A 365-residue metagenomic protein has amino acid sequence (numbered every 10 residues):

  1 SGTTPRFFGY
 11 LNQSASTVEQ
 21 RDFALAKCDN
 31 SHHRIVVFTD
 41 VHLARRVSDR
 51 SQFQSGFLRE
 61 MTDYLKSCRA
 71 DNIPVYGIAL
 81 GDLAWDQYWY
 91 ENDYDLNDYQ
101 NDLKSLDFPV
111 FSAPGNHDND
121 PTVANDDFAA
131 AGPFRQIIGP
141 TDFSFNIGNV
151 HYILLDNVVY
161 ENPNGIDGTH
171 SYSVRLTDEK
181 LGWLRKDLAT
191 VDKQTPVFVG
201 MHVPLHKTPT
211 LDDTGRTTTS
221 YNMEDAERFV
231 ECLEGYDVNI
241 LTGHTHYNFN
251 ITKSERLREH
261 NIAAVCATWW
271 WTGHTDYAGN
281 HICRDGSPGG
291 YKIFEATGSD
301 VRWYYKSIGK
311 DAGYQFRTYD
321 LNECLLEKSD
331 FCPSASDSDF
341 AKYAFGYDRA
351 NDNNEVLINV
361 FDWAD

Functional and structural regions predicted by a protein language model:
T3-Y90: N-terminal active-site segment of His-dependent metallophosphoesterases
N12, Y88-V191, R216-N239, Y247-T297 (+1 more regions): Extended active-site neighborhood of metal-dependent phosphoesterases/phosphodiesterases
H32-H33, L43-D49, E161-N164, T208 (+1 more regions): Short, solvent-exposed loop/turn elements at domain surfaces
D40, G81-D82, G115-N116, H202 (+1 more regions): Active-site glycine-centered loops adjacent to acidic/histidine catalytic or metal-binding residues that shape
N157, G200-L205, H244-T245, K306-I308: Short, well-ordered beta-to-alpha junction loops that form the rim of enzyme active sites and present histidine/acidic
L188-T210: Short acidic, glycine-rich surface-loop motifs adjacent to enzyme active sites
L257-W363: Binuclear metal-dependent phosphoesterase catalytic core
